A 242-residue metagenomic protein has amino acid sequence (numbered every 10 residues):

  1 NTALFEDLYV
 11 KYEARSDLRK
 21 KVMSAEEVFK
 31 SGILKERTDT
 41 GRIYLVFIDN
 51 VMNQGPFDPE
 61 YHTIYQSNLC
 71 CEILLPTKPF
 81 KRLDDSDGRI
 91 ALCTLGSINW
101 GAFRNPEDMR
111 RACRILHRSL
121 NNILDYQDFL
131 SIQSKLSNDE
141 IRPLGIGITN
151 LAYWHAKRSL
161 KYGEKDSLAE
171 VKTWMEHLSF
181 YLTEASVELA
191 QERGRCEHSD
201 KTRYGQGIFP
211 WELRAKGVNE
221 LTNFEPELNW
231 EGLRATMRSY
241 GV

Functional and structural regions predicted by a protein language model:
N1-T40, I48, Q206-F209, L213: Polar, glycine-rich mid-to-C-terminal structural blocks that act as macromolecule-binding/assembly scaffolds
T2, A14-M23, E36, P59-E60 (+9 more regions): Hydrophobic alpha-helical scaffolding
E26-G32, I48-L74, R214-G241: Conserved mixed alpha/beta core segments that line enzyme active sites in large multi-domain catalysts
G32, T94, N150-W154, E170 (+1 more regions): A general alpha-helix detector
L34, N138, A152, V187 (+1 more regions): Short glycine-/small-residue-rich flexible loop motifs, especially phosphate/cofactor-binding loops
R37-N138, I148-H155: Function-dense linear segments that define catalytic or interfacial modules in macromolecule-processing proteins
C113-K135, K161-V242: Internal maturation/activation junctions in enzymes
G145-G147, G194: Glycine-centered small-residue hotspots that permit tight backbone geometry or close packing
